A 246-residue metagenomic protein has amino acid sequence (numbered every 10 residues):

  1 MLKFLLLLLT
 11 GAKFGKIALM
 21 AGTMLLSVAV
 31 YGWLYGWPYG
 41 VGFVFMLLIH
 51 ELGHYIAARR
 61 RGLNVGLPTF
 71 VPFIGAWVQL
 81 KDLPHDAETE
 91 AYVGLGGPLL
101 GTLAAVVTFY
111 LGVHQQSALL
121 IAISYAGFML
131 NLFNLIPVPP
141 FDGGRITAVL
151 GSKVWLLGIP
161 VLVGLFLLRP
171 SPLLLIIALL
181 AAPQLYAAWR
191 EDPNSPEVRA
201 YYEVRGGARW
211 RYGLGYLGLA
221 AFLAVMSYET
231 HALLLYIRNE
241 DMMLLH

Functional and structural regions predicted by a protein language model:
M1-H246: Hydrophobic transmembrane alpha-helices and their immediate loop junctions in multi-pass integral membrane proteins
